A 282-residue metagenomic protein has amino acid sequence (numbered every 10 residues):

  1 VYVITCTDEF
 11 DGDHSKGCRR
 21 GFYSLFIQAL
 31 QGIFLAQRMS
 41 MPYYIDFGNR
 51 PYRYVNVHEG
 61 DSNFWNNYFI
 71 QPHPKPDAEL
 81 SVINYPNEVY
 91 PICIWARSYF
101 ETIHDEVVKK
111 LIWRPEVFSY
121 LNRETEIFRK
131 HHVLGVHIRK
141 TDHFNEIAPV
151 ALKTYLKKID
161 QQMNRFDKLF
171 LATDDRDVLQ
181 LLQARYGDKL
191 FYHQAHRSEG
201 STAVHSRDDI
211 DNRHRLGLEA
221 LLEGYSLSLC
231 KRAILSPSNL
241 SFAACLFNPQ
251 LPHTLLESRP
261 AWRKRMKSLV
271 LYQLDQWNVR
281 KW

Functional and structural regions predicted by a protein language model:
Y2-K168: Secretory-pathway glycan-assembly enzymes, especially type II membrane glycosyltransferases that use nucleotide-sugar
P42-I45, L169-D175, S206-D209, S268-Q276: Low-complexity, flexible helical/coil segments
R50, H196-S198, P260-W262: Residue-level detector of flexible, active-site-proximal loop/helix-junction positions within diverse enzyme catalytic
Y52-V55, F144, D175-L182, W262-M266: Short, charged/polar "capping" segments at the starts of alpha-helices and the immediately preceding loops
N63-W65, K153-K158, K189-Y192, H253-L256 (+1 more regions): Short, low-complexity, polar/charged sequence segments that are solvent-exposed and flexible
E79-I92, S201-H214, Q276-K281: Hydrophobic transmembrane alpha-helix bundles
K168-E257: Donor-binding and catalytic core of enzymes assembling or modifying cell-surface/extracellular glycoconjugates
N239-W282: Nucleotide-sugar donor-binding patch of glycosyltransferase catalytic domains
